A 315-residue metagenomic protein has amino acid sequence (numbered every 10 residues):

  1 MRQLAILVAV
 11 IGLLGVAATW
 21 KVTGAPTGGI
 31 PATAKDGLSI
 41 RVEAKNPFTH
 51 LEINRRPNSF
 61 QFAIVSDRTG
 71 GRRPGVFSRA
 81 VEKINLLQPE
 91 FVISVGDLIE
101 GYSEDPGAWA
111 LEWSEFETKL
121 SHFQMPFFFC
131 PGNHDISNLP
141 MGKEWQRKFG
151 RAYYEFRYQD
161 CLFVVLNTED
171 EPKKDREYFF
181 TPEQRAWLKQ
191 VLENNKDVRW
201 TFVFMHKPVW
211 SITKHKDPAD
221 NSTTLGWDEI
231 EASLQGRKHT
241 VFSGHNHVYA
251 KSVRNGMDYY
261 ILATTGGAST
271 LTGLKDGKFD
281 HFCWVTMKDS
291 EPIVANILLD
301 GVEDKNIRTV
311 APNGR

Functional and structural regions predicted by a protein language model:
M1-V8: N-terminal Sec-pathway targeting helices
V8-A17: Hydrophobic membrane-insertion alpha-helices, especially the h-region of bacterial N-terminal signal peptides
A17-P26: Membrane-interface motif at the C-terminal end of an N-terminal transmembrane signal
P26-A110, I212: N-terminal active-site segment of His-dependent metallophosphoesterases
G28-N54, Q61, P106-W200, P218-T240 (+2 more regions): Extended active-site neighborhood of metal-dependent phosphoesterases/phosphodiesterases
D67, G96-D97, G132-N133, H206 (+1 more regions): Active-site glycine-centered loops adjacent to acidic/histidine catalytic or metal-binding residues that shape
I99, N195-T213: Short acidic, glycine-rich surface-loop motifs adjacent to enzyme active sites
D289-R315: Acidic, His/Gly-rich catalytic cores of divalent-metal-dependent hydrolytic chemistry
